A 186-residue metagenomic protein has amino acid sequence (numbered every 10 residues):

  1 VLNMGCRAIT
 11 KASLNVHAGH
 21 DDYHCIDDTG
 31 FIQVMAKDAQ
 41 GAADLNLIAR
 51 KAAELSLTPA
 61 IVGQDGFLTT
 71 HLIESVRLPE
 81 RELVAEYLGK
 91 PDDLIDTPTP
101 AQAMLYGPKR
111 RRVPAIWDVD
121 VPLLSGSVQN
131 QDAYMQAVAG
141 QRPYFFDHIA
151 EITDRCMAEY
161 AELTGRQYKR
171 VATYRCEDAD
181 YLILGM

Functional and structural regions predicted by a protein language model:
V1-H20: Glycine/threonine-rich beta-strand-loop-alpha-helix active-site module that forms ligand/phosphate-binding
N3, G63-D65, L184-M186: Generic beta-strand/beta-sheet core signal
M4-C6, V34-Q40, M186: Active-site nucleophile and cofactor-binding loops and adjacent substrate-binding regions of central metabolic enzymes
T10-S13, I26, D154-M186: Thiamine diphosphate
L14-G66, T70, L78-R81, Y87-T97: Conserved thiamine diphosphate
G19, A39-A42, N46, R142-T153 (+2 more regions): Generic structural signal for well-ordered, non-membrane alpha-helical segments in soluble metabolic enzymes
A60-A172: Conformationally flexible catalytic loops at phosphate/diphosphate-handling active centers
